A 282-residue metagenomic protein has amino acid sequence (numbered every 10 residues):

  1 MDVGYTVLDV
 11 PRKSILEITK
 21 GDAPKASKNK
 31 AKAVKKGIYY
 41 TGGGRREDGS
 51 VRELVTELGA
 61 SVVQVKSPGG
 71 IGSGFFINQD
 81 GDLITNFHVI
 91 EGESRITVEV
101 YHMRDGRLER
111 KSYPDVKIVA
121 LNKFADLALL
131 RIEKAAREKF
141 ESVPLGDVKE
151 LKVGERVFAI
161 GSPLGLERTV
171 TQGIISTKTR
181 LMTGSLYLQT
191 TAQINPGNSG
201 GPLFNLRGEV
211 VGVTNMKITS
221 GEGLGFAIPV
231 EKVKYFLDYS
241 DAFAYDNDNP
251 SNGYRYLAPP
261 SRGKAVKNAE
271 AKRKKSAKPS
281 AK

Functional and structural regions predicted by a protein language model:
M1-G4, V10, V98, L130 (+1 more regions): SH3/SH3-like beta-barrel fold
M1-Y40, E93: Conserved RNA-binding domains used in RNP assembly and mRNA/RNA metabolism
L16, I77, K117-V119, S176 (+1 more regions): Conserved positions in beta-strands of structured domains
G21-K25, I38-E53, I96-V100, G106 (+4 more regions): C-terminal cap/linker of serine protease catalytic domains
S61-I71, N78-G161, G165-R168, T183-L186 (+1 more regions): Conserved active-site neighborhood of the chymotrypsin/trypsin-like protease fold
S73-F75, K117, T169-I174, P202 (+1 more regions): Residues located in well-ordered beta-strands
F75-F76, Q193-T214: Catalytic nucleophile loop of clan PA
V170-L181, I228: Short, compositionally biased
